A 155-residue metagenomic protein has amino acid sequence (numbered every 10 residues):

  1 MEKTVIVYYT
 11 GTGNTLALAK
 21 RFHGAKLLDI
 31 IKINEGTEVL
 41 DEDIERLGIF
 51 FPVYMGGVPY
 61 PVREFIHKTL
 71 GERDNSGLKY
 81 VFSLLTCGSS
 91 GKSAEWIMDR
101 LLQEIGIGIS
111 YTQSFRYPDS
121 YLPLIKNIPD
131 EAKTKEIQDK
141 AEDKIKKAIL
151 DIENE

Functional and structural regions predicted by a protein language model:
E2-V5, T12-L18, G24-E35, E42-E155: FMN-binding flavodoxin-like domain, especially the glycine-rich phosphate-binding loop
